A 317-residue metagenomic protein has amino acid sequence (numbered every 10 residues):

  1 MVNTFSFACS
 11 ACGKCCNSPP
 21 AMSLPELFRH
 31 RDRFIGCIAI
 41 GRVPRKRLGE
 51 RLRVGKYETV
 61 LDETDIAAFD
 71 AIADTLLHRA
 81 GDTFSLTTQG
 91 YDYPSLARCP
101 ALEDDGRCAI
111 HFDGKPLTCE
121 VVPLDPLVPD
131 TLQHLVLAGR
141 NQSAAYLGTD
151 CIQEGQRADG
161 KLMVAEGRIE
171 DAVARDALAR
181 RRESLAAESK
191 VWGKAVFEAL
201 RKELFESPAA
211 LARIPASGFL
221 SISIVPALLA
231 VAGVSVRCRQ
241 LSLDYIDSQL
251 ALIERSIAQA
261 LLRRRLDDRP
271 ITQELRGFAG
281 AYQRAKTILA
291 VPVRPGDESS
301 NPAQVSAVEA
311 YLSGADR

Functional and structural regions predicted by a protein language model:
M1-R317: Short loop/turn segments that flank or connect secondary-structure elements
